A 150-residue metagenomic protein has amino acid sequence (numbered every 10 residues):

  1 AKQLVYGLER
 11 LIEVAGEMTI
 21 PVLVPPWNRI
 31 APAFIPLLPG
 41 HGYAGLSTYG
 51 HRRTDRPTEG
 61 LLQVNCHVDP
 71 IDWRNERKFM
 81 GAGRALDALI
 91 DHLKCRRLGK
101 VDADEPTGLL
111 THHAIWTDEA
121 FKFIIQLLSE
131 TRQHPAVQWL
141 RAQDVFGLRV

Functional and structural regions predicted by a protein language model:
A1, P21, R77-M80, H112-T117: The substrate-binding groove and active-site-proximal loops of carbohydrate-active enzymes, especially glycoside
A1-L11: An active-site-proximal "capping" alpha-helix that borders the catalytic cofactor pocket
L4-V5, A82-K94, F121-E130: Well-ordered, non-membrane alpha-helical segments in soluble/globular domains
G7, L23, L109: Divalent metal-coordination and catalytic microenvironments
E13-P21: Short, surface-exposed connector motifs at secondary-structure boundaries
P21-A103: Active-site-adjacent pocket scaffolds in enzyme catalytic domains
G45-L46, G50, V101-V150: C-terminal domain-boundary segment and adjacent tail
